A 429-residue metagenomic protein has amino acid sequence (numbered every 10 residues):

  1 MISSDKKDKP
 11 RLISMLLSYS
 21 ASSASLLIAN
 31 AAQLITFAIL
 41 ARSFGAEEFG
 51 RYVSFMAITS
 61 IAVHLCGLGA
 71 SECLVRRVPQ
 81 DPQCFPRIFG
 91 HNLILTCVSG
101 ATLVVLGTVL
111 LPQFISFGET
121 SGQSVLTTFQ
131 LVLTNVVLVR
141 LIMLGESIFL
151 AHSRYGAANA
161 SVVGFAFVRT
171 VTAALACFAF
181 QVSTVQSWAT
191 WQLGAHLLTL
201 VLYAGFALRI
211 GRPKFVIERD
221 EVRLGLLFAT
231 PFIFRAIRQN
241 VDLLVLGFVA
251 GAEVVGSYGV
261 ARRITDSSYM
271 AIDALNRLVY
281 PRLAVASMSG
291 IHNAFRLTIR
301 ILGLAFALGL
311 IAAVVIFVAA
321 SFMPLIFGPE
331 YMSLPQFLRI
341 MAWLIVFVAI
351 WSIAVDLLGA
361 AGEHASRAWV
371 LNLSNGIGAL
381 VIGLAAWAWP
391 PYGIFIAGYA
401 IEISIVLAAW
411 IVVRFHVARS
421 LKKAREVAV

Functional and structural regions predicted by a protein language model:
I2-M15, S124, G156, A160 (+5 more regions): Interhelical loop/hinge segments that connect adjacent transmembrane helices in multipass membrane
R11-S71, L227-E253, A379, G383 (+2 more regions): Signature of the first transmembrane helix
S14-N30, F55, S60, H64-P112 (+3 more regions): Membrane-water interface segments that mark the loop-to-transmembrane alpha-helix transition
Q33, C66-Q83, A151, A261 (+2 more regions): Helix-loop junctions and terminal segments of transmembrane helices in multi-pass membrane transport/translocation
M56-H64, Y258-R277, L308, A312 (+1 more regions): Transmembrane helix-bundle signature of multi-pass secondary active exporters and lipid flippases
R77, L138-V162, W343-L373: Membrane-interface junctions at transmembrane-helix termini in multi-pass inner-membrane proteins
P112-V132, V318-V346: Interfacial segments at transmembrane-helix termini and the short loops linking adjacent helices
L126, Q130, N159-R209, G376-I377 (+1 more regions): Hydrophobic alpha-helical transmembrane segments
